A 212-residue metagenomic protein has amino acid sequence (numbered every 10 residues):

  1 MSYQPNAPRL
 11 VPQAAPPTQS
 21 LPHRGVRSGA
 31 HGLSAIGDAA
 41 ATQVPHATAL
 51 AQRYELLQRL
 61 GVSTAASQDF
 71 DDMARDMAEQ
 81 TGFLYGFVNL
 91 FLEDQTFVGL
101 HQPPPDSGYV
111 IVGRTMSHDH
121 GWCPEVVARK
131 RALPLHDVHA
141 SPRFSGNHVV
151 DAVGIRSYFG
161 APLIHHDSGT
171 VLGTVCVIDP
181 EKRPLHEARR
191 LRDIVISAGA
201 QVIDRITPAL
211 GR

Functional and structural regions predicted by a protein language model:
S2-S67: Signal-transmission linkers at sensory-effector interfaces
G37-A39, V171-R212: Juxtadomain coupling helices with adjacent low-complexity linkers
P45, A49-Q52, Q58, V62-A65 (+3 more regions): Signal-transducing alpha-helical linker
R59-S63, D72-Q80, E125, R129 (+2 more regions): Amphipathic alpha-helical regulatory segments at dimerization interfaces that relay allosteric signals between sensory
T64-G99: Helix-loop-beta substructure at the N-terminus of cytosolic sensory domains that couple signal/ligand detection
V88, S168-G169: Glycine-biased flexible loop/turn sites that connect beta-strands or occur in inter-domain linkers
F91-F97, S107-H148, R156: Regulatory sensory and allosteric helical modules in signal-transduction proteins and certain transcription factors
S157-H166: A short, aliphatic-rich beta-strand micro-motif
